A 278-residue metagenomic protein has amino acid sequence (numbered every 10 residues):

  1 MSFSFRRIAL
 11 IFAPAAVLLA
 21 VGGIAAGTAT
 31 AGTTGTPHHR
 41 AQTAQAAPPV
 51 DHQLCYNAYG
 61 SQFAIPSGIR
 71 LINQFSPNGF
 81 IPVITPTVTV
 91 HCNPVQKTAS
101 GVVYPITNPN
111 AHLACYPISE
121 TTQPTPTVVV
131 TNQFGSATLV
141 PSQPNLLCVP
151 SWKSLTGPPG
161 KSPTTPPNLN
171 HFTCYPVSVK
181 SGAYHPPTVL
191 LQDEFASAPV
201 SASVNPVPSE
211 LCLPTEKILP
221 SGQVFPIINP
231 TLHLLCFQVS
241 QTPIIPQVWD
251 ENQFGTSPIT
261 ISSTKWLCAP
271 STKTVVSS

Functional and structural regions predicted by a protein language model:
S2-A13: Bacterial N-terminal signal peptides that target proteins for export
F12-G23: Bacterial N-terminal signal peptides
A15, H38-T43, P49, S67 (+1 more regions): Generic low-complexity segments that are intrinsically disordered, proline-rich and/or Lys/Arg-biased
V21-A46: C-terminal region of N-terminal signal peptides and the immediate post-cleavage residues of exported proteins
V50-I65, P109-P124, N168-H185, P230-P246: Extracellular/lumenal glycan-associated surfaces
I69-I106, V128-P167, V189-P226, W249-E251 (+1 more regions): Short, flexible domain-boundary/linker segments around small modular repeats
